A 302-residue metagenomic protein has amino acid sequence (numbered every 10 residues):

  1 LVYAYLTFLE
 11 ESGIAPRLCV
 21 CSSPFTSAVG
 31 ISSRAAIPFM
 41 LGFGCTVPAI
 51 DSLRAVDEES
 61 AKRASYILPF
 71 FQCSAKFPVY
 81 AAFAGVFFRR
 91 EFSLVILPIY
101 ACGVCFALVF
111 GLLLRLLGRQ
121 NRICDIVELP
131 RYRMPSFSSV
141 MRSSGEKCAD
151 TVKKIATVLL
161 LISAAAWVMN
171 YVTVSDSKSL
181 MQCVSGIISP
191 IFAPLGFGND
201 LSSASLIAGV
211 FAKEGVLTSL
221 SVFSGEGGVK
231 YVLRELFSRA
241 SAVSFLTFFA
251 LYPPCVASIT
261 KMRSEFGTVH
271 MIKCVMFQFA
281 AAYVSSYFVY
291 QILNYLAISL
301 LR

Functional and structural regions predicted by a protein language model:
L1-E11, L94-S202, I272-R302: Selected transmembrane alpha-helices and immediately adjacent juxtamembrane segments of polytopic inner-membrane
V2-E11, S22-V29, F39-T46, F70-S74 (+3 more regions): Hydrophobic transmembrane alpha-helices
L9-S12, R17, I37-A55, L94 (+3 more regions): Hydrophobic alpha-helical transmembrane segments
P16-T46, Q120-S143, I187: Juxtamembrane inter-helical linkers in multi-pass membrane proteins
V29, I50-R63, A164-F279: Extended, low-charge hydrophobic alpha-helical regions
R34-P38, A64-S65, F92-I96, S203 (+1 more regions): Alpha-helical transmembrane segments and their helix-entry boundary regions
F43-A49, Y66-A81, P98-A107, F211-L217 (+3 more regions): Membrane-embedded alpha-helical segments of transport systems, primarily multispan ion/solute transporters
S74-L97, A257-F266, Y290-S299: Transmembrane helix-loop junctions at the membrane interface of multipass transporters and ion channels
